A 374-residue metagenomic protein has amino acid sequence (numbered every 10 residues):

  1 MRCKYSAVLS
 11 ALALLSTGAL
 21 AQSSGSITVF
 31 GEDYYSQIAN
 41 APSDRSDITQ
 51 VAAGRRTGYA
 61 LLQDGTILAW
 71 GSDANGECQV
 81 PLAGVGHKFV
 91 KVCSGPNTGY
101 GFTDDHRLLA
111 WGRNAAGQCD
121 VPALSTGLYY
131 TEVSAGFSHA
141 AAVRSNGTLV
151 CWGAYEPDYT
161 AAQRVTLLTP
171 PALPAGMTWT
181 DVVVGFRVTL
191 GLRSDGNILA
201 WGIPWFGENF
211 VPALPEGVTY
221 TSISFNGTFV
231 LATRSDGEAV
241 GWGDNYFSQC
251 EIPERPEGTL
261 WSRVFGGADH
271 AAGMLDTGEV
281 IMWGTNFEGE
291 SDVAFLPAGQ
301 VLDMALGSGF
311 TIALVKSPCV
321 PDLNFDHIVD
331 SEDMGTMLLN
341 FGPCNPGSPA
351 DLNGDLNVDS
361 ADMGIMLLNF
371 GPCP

Functional and structural regions predicted by a protein language model:
M1-L9: Bacterial N-terminal signal peptides that target proteins for export
V8-G18: Bacterial N-terminal signal peptides
I27-D44, G71-A83, L109-L124, W152-L173 (+3 more regions): Short glycine/serine- and acidic-residue-enriched loop/turn motifs that recur at repeat junctions
V29, T57-A60, A69, T98-G101 (+10 more regions): Conserved core positions of repeat-based scaffolds
V301-S317: Blade-level signature of beta-propeller repeat domains, shared across WD40, Kelch, NHL, RCC1 and BNR/Asp-box propellers
K316-P374: Cellulosome-associated attachment modules in secreted, modular CAZymes
